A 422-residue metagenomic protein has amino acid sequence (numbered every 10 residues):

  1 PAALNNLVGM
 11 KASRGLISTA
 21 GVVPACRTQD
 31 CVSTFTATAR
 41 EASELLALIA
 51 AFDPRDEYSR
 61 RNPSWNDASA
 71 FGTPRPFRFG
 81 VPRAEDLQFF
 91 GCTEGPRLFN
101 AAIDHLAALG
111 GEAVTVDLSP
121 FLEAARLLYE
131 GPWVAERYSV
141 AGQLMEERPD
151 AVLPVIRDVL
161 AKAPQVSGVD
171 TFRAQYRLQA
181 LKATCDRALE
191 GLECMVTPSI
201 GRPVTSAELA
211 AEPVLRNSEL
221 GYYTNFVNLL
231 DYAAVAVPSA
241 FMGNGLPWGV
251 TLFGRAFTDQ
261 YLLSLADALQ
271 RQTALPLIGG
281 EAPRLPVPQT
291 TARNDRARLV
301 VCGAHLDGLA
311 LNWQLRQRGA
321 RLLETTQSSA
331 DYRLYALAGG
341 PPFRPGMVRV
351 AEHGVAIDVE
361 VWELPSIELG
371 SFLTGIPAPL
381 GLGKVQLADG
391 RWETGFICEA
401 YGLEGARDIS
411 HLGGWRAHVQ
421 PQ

Functional and structural regions predicted by a protein language model:
P1-C31, P82-A84, T197-L215: Short glycine/serine-rich loop/turn segments
K11-R97, P120, A183, S264-T291: A short helix-breaking turn/cap at a secondary-structure junction
T34, L246-T258, L262-A266, L275-G280 (+1 more regions): Short, well-ordered beta-strand elements
I49, A84-D86, V159-R173, R202-A211: Amphipathic alpha-helix from the class-I
S59, L127-Y129, W133, F172-R173 (+2 more regions): Short, surface-exposed loop/helix-turn segments at secondary-structure junctions that function as lids/hinges flanking
F71-P82, P132-D186, P238-P247, I278: Short helix-loop capping/hinge segments that flank enzyme active sites or metal/cofactor-binding pockets
G91-D117, A141-E147, T171-L192: Acyltransferase
F241, D267-A268, Q272-Q422: Glycine-aromatic micro-motifs
